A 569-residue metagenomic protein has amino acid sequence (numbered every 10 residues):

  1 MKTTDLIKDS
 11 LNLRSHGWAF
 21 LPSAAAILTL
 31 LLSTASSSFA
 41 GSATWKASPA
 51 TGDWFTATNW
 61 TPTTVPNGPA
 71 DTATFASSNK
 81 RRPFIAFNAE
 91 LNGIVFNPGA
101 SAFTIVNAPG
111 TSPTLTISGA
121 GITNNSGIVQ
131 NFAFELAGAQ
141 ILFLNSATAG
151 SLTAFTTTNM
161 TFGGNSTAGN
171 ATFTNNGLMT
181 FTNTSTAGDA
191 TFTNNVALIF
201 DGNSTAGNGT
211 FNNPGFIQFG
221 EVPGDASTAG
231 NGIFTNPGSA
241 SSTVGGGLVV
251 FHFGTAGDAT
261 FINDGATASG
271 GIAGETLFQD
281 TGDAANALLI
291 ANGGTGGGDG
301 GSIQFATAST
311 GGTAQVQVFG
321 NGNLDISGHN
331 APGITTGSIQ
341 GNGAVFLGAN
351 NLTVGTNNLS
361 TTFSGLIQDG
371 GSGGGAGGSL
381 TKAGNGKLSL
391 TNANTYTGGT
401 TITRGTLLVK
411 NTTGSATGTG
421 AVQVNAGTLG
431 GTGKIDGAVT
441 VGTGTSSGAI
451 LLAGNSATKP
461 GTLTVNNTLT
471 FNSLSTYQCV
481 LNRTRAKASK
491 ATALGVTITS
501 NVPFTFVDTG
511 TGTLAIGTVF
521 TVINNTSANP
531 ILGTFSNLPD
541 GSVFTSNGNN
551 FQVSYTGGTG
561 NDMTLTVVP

Functional and structural regions predicted by a protein language model:
K2-T74, F319-N323, S327-A376, A383 (+2 more regions): Extracellular/surface-exposed low-complexity segments
I27, A86-F96, A120-I122, T336 (+1 more regions): Short, Φ-rich (hydrophobic/aromatic) sequence segments
S42-W54, N59-P62, A108-Q317, G341-Q423 (+1 more regions): Extracellular repeat-rich scaffold modules on cell surfaces
K46, P66-S78, F96-N97, L452-A453 (+1 more regions): Glycine-rich repeat segments that build the extracellular carbohydrate-interaction surface of secreted and virion
P49, A76-N92, Y396, A421 (+1 more regions): N-terminal extracellular ligand-recognition/capping segment immediately after the signal peptide
T72-A76, F84, G93-N97, T104 (+1 more regions): Short, conserved beta-strand segments within well-ordered enzyme catalytic domains that often line or immediately flank
L91-F134, Q140-F143, L324-S327, N350-T356 (+4 more regions): Extracellular beta-helix/beta-solenoid repeat scaffolds
T353-V354, A376, T417, T428-T518: Extracellular beta-strand/loop-rich repeat segments of large surface/secreted proteins
